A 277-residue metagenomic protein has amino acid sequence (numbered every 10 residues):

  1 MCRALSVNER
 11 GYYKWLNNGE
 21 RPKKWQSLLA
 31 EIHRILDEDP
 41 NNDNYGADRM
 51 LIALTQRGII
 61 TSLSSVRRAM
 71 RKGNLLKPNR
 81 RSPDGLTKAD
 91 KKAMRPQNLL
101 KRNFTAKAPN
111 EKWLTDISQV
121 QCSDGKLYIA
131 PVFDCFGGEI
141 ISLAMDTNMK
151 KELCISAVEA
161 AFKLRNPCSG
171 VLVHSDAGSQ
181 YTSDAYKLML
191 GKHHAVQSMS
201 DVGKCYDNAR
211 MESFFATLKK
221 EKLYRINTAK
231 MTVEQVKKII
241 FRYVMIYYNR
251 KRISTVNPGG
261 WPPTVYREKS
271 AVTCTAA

Functional and structural regions predicted by a protein language model:
C2, E9-A108, P262-V272: Basic, flexible linker segments flanking DNA-binding modules in nucleic acid-interacting mobile-element proteins
C2, Y12, I32, M50 (+14 more regions): Mobile genetic element proteins and their domesticated derivatives, centered on retroelements and DNA transposons
A4-G11, S27, A157, A185 (+3 more regions): Generic alpha-helical secondary structure signal
Y12-K14, G137-L143, Q197-M199, Y224-I226: Short small-residue beta-strand/loop micro-motif enriched in glycine and branched aliphatics
A89, S175-A177, S183-A185, M199-K219 (+2 more regions): RNase H-like two-metal-ion nuclease catalytic core shared by retroviral integrases and related mobile-element nucleases
R102, A106-I141, T147-M149: An active-site-proximal beta-strand-loop segment
Q121, G125, L143-P167, T182: Active-site beta-loop-alpha junctions of metal-dependent nucleic acid enzymes, especially the RNase H-like/DDE
D184, G191-A195, K219-A277: C-terminal domain-tail junction helix/linker
